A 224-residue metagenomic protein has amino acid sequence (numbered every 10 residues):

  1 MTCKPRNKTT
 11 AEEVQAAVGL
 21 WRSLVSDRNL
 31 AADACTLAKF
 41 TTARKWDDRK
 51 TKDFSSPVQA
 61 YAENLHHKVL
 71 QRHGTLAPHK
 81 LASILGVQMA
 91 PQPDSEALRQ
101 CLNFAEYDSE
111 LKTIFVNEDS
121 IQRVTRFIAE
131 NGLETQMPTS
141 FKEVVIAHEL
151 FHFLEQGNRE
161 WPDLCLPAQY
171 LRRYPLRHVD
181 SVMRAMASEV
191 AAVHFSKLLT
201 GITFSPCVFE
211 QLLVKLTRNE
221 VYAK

Functional and structural regions predicted by a protein language model:
M1-D53, P57, I202-K224: Pan-zinc metallopeptidase signature
C3-R6, K68-A77, E96-K112: Intrinsic disorder/low-complexity detector
F54-P57, Y61, L65-R72, S83-L85 (+4 more regions): A structural signal for the main folded, soluble domain(s) of proteins
K80, I84-L85, P93-S95: Extended, charge-biased low-complexity segments that typically form long amphipathic alpha-helices/coiled-coils
A90-E143, Q156: Active-site scaffold of zinc-dependent metalloenzymes
V124, L166-K224: Metalloprotease/metallohydrolase-associated module, dominated by Zn2+-dependent proteases
M137-V145, A187, F204: Short, well-structured alpha-helical interface segments that form or flank functional binding sites
T139-C165: Catalytic Zn2+-binding segment of zinc metalloproteases
